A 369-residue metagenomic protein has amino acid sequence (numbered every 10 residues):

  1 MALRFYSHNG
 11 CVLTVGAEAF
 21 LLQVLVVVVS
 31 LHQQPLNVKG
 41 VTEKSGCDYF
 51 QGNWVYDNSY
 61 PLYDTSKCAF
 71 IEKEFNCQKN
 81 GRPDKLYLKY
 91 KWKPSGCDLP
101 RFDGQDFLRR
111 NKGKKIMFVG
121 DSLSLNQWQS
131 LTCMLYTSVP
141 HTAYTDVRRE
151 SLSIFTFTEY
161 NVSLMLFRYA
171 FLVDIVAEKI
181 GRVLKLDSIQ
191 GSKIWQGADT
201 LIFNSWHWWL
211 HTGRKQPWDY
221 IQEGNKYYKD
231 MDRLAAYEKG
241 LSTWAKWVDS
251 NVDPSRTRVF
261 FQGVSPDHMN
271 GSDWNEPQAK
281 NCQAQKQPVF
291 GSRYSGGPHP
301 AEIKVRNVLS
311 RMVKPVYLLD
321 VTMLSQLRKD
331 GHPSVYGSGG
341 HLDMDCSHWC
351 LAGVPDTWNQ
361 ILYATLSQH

Functional and structural regions predicted by a protein language model:
A2-H369: A compositional signature for long Ser/Thr(±Pro)-rich, low-complexity
